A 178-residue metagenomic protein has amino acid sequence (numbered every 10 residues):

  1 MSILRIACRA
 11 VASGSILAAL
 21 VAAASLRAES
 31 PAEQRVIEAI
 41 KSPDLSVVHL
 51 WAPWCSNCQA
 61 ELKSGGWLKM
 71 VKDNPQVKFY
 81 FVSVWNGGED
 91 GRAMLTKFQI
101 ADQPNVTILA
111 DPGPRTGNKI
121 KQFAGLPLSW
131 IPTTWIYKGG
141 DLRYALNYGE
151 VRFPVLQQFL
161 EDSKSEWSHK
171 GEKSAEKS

Functional and structural regions predicted by a protein language model:
S2-S15: Bacterial N-terminal signal peptides that target proteins for export
A18-S25: C-terminal segment of classical bacterial N-terminal signal peptides
A28-L45, K69: A short beta-strand-turn-helix
K41-S56: Short active-site neighborhood of thiol/selenol oxidoreductases, capturing the structured segment around
S42-S46, P75-K78, D102-N105: Loop/turn elements at helix/coil->beta-strand transitions in domains of secreted/extracellular proteins
A60-I100, P114-K119: Structural microenvironment flanking redox-active thiols in thiol-disulfide oxidoreductases
F98-W130: Short, internal strand/loop/helix patches that form the active-site neighborhood or redox-interaction surface
W135-S178: Thiol-/selenol-based redox modules, centered on thioredoxin-like and closely related oxidoreductase domains
